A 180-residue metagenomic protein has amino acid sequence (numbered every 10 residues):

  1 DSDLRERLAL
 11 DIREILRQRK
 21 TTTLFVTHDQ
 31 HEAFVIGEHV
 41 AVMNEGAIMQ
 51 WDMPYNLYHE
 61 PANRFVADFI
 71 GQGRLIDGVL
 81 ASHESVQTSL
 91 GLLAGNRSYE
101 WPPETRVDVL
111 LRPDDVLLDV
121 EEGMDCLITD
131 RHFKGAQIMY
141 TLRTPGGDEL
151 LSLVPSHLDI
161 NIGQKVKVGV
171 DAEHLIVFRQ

Functional and structural regions predicted by a protein language model:
D1-F65: ABC ATPase nucleotide-binding domains
T21-L24, L75, Q137: Secondary-structure boundary/capping residues
D29, V42, A67-F69, R74 (+1 more regions): Short glycine- and Lys/Arg-enriched binding-loop motifs that mark or flank ligand-binding interfaces
F34-V35, L80, V154: Charged/polar positions on well-ordered alpha helices
M53-S85: ABC transporter nucleotide-binding domain
G73, H83-Q180: Non-catalytic connector elements of ABC transporters
